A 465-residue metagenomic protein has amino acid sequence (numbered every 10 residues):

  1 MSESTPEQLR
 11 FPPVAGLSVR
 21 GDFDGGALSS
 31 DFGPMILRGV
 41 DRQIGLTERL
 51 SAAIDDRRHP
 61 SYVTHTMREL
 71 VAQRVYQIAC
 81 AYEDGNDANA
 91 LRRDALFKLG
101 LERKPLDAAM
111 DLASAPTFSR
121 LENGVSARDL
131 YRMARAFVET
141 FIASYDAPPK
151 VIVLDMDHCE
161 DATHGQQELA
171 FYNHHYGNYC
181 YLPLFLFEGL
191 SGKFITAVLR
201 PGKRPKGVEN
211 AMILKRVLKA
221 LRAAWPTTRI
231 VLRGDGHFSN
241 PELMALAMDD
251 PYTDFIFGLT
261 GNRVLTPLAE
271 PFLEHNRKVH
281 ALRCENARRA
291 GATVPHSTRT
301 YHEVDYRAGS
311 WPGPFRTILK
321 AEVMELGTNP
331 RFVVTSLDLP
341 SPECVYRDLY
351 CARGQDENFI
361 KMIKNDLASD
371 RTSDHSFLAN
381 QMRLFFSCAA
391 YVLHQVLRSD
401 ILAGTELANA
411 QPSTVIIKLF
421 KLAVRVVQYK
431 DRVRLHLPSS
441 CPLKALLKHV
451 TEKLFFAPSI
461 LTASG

Functional and structural regions predicted by a protein language model:
M1-P205, E209-A224, D249, R398 (+1 more regions): Dynamic "connector" segments at or just before major functional cores
S4-D22, D254-N365, T451-G465: An anionic, glycine-rich sequence signature occurring as long contiguous blocks
V40, Q73-R74, G85-A88, S114-F118 (+8 more regions): Short, conserved catalytic/metal-binding motifs centered on acidic residues
V40, S341-M382, F386, A390-R398: Short amphipathic alpha-helical "interface-anchor" segments enriched in bulky aromatics
V75, D370-L437, A445: Basic, amphipathic alpha-helical segments enriched in Lys/Arg and hydrophobic/aromatic residues
N89-L91, P105-L106, I230-V231, L402-Q411: Short, glycine/acidic-rich hinge or "gate" loops at secondary-structure transitions that mediate conformational
C159-D161, S191, R200-G202, T260-N262 (+8 more regions): Short, glycine-/Ser/Thr-/acidic-enriched flexible segments
P205-V264: Domain-level cores of phosphate- or acyl-group-handling catalytic modules
